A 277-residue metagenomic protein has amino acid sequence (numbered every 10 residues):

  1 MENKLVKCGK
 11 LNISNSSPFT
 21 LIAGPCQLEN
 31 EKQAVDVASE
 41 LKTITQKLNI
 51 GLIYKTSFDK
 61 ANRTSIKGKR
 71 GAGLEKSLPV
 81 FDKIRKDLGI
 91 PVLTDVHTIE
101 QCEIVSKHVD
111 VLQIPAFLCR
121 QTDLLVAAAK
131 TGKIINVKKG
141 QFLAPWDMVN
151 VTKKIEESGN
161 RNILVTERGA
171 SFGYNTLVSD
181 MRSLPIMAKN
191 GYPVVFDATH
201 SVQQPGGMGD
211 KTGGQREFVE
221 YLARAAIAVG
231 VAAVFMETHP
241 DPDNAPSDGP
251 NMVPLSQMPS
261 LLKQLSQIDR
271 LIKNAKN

Functional and structural regions predicted by a protein language model:
M1-L21, P79, R270-N277: N-terminal amphipathic alpha-helix/helix-capping segment at the start of soluble metabolic enzymes
P18-I22, N49-K55, P91-L93, D110-V111 (+4 more regions): Structural preference for beta-strand elements that scaffold enzyme active sites
P25, Y54-F58, T94-V96, A116 (+4 more regions): A cross-domain feature marking catalytic cores of carbohydrate-active enzymes and several ubiquitous metabolic/repair
P25-Q33, L52-L74, T238-D248: Glycine-rich, proline-tolerant flexible connector loops at the mouths of alpha/beta enzymes
E40-L48, K67-L93, A128-I134, L184-V194 (+2 more regions): Alpha-helix-loop-beta-strand connector modules within alpha/beta enzyme cores
K67-E75, L88, V111-L118, Y174-M181 (+3 more regions): Active-site-adjacent loop and "lid" segments of alpha/beta metabolic enzymes
A72-G73, D87-Q101, D110-D123, I134-P145 (+1 more regions): Catalytic beta/alpha-barrel core
G132, N136-T238: Catalytic alpha/beta core domains of metabolic enzymes, predominantly
